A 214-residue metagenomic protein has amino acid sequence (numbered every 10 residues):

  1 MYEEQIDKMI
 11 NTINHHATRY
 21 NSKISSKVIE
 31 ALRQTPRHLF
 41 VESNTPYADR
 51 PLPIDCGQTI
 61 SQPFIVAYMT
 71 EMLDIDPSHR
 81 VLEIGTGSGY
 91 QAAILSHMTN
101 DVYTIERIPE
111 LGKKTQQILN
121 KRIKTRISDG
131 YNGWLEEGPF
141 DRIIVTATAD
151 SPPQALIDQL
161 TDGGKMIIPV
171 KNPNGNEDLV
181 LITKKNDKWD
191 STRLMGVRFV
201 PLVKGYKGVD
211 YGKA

Functional and structural regions predicted by a protein language model:
M1-L82, Y90-I94, M98, L111-L119 (+3 more regions): Class I SAM-dependent transferase core
D74-D190: Conserved nucleotide-cofactor-binding alpha/beta core module
A214: Glycine-rich phosphate/pyrophosphate-binding loop and adjacent beta-alpha nucleotide/cofactor-binding cores
